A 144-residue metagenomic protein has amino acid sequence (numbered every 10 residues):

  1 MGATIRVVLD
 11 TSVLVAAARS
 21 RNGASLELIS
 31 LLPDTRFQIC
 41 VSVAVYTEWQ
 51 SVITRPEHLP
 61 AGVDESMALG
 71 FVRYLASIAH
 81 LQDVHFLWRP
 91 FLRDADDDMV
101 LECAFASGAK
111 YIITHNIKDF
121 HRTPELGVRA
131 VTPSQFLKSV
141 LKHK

Functional and structural regions predicted by a protein language model:
M1-V41: Short, well-structured N-terminal submotif of metal-dependent ribonuclease cores
R6, Q38, I112, V128-R129: A residue-level structural signature of the nucleotidyltransferase/glycosyltransferase Rossmann-like core
T11, V43-A44, H115-I117: Short secondary-structure boundary segments
V15, Y46-T47, L137: Alpha-helix N-cap/helix-start and coil->helix boundary motif
A18-R19, I53, P124, L141: Short, flexible helix/strand-to-coil boundary loops that buttress conserved ligand/catalytic motifs in alpha/beta
L31-L87: PIN-domain endoribonuclease scaffold, especially VapC-family toxins
A76-I112: Active-site neighborhoods of divalent-metal-dependent phosphate/nucleic-acid chemistry enzymes
F91, F105-Y111, I117-K144: Acidic, PIN/NYN-like endoribonuclease modules and their adjacent C-terminal/linker elements
